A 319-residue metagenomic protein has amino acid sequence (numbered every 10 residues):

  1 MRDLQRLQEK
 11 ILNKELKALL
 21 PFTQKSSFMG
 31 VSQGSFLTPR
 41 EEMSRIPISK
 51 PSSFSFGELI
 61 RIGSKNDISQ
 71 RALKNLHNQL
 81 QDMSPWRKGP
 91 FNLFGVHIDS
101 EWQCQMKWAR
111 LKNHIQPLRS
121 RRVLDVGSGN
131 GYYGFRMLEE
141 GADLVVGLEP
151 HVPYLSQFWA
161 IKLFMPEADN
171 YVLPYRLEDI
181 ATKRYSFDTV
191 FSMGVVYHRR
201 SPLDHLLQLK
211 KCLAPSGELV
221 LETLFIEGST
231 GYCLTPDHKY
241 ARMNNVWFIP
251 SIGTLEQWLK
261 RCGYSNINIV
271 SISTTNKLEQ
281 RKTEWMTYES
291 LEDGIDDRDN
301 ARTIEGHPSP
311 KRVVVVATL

Functional and structural regions predicted by a protein language model:
M1-D82: N-terminal auxiliary segments of SAM/dcSAM-dependent transferases
R121-G129: Conserved class I S-adenosyl-L-methionine
N130-G141: Conserved SAM-binding loop of SAM-dependent methyltransferases across substrates and taxa, primarily the Class I
D188-P202: A short SAM/SAH-binding and catalytic strip from SAM-dependent methyltransferases
L203-E218: A short glycine-rich, Lys/Arg-flanked "PGG" loop and its adjoining helix->strand segment in the class I
F225-V246: Short, glycine-/aromatic-enriched active-site segment of Class I SAM-dependent methyltransferases
V246-G263: Short alpha-helix
S265-G294: Conserved catalytic loop of SAM-dependent methyltransferase domains
